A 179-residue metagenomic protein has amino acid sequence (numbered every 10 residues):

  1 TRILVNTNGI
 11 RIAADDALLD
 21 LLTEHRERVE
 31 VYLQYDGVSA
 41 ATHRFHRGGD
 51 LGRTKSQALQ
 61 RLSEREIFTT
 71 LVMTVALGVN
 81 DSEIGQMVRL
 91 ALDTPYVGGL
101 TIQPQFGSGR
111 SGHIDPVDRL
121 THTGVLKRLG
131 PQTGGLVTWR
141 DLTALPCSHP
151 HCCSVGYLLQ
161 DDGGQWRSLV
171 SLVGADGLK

Functional and structural regions predicted by a protein language model:
T1-P104: Radical SAM/AdoMet-radical enzyme domain recognition
H46, E64-K179: Radical SAM enzyme [4Fe-4S]-AdoMet core and its adjacent flexible, acidic and glycine-rich loops/tails across
